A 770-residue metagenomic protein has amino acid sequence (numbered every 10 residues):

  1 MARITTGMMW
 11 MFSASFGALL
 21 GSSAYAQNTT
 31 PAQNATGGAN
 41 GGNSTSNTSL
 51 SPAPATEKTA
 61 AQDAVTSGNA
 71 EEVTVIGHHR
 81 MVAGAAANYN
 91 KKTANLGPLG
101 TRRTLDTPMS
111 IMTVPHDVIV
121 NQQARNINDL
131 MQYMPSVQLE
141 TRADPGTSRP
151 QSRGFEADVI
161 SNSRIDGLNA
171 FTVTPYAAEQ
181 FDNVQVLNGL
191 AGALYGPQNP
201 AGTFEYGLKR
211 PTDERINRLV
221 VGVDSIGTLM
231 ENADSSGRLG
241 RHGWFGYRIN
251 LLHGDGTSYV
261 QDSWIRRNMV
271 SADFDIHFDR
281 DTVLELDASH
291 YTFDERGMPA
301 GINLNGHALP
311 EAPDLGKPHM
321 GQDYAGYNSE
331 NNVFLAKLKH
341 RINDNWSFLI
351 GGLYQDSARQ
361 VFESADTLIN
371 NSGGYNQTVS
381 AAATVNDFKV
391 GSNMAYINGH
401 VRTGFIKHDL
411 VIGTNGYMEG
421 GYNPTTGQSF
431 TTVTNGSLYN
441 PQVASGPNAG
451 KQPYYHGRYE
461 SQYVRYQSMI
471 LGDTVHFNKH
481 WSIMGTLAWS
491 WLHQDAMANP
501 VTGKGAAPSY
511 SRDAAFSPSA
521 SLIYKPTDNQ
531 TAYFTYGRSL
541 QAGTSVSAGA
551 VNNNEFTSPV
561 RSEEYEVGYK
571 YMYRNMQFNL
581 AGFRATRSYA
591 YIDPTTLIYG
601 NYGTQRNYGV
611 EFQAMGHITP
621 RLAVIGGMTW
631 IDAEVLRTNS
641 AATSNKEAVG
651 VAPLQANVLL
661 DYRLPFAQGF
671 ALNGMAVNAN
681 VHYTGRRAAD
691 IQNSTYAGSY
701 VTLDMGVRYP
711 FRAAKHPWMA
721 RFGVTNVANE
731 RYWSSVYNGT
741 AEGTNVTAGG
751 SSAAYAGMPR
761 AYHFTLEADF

Functional and structural regions predicted by a protein language model:
N69-R215, L219, V567: Acidic, small-polar-rich N-terminal luminal/periplasmic segments of exported/outer-membrane proteins
E179-D182, A193-A272, F278-T282, N332 (+1 more regions): Outer-membrane beta-barrel translocator/receptor signature
G254-S258, S271-R341, D356-F388, T431-R458 (+2 more regions): Acidic/polar loop-and-plug regions of large Gram-negative outer-membrane beta-barrel proteins
D275-H277, F388, K407-E419, E460-R587 (+1 more regions): Structural signature of Gram-negative outer-membrane beta-barrels, strongest in the C-terminal barrel of TonB-dependent
D294-H307, M418-Y422, H493, I523-E566 (+5 more regions): Surface-exposed extracellular loop regions of Gram-negative outer-membrane beta-barrel proteins, predominantly
K339-N343, S347-L353, R359-E363, A532-Y533 (+3 more regions): Membrane-embedded beta-barrel scaffold of Gram-negative outer-membrane proteins
R584-T586, N601-D690, E767-D769: Gram-negative outer-membrane beta-barrel transporters
V624, H682-D690, P710-F770: C-terminal beta-signal and adjacent terminal beta-strands/loops of Gram-negative outer-membrane beta-barrel proteins
